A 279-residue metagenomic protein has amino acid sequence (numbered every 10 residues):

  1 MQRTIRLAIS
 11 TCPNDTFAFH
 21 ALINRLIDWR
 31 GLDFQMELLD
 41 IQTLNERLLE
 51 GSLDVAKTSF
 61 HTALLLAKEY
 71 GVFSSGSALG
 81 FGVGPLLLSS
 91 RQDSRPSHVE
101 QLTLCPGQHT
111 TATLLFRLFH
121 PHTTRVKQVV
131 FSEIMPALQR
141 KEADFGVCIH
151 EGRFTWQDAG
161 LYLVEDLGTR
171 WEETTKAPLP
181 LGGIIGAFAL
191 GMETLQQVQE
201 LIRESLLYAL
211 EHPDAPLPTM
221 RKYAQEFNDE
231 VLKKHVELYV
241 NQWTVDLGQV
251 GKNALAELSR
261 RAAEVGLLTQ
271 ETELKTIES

Functional and structural regions predicted by a protein language model:
Q2-R25, P85-F145, E151, N253 (+1 more regions): Bilobed "Venus flytrap"/periplasmic-binding protein-like clamshell domains and structurally analogous long
N14, D40-Q42, G51-L64, V130-F131 (+1 more regions): Beta->alpha turn/N-cap motifs
I27-E37, F119-V129, E133, L268-L274: A local structural motif
R47-G80: Short, structured active-site "lid" loops
V72-R95, W171-A189: Hydrophobic/proline-rich hinge and linker segments of small-molecule sensing/allosteric domains, predominantly
F131-K222: Pocket-lining segment of extracytoplasmic ligand-binding domains
G191-R261: Secondary-structure end/capping motifs
R261-S279: Conserved C-terminal helix/tail region of periplasmic/extracytoplasmic solute-binding proteins
